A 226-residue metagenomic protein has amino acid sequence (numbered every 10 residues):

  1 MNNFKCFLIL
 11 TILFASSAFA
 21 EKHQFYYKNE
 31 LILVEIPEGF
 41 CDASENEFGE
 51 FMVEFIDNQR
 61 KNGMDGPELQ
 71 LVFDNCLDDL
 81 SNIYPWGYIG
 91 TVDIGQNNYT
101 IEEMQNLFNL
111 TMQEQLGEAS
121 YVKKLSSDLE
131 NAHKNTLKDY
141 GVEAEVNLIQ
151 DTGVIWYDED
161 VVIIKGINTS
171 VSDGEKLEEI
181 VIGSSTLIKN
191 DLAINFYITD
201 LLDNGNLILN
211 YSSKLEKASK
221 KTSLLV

Functional and structural regions predicted by a protein language model:
F4-A15: Sec-dependent N-terminal signal peptides
S16-A20: Sec/Tat signal peptide C-region and signal peptidase I cleavage site
K22-D57: Start-of-domain marker
I36, M104-F108, L207-L215: Stable alpha-helical elements in mature extracytoplasmic
I36-E38, N46-E47, G166-N168, Y197-D200: A mature extracytoplasmic/lumenal domain signature
F55-G174: Conserved polar/disulfide-associated segments of primarily extracytoplasmic proteins
E178-K189: Short, surface-exposed beta-strand/loop micro-motifs that present aromatic residues
N190-V226: Surface-exposed amphipathic alpha-helical segments
